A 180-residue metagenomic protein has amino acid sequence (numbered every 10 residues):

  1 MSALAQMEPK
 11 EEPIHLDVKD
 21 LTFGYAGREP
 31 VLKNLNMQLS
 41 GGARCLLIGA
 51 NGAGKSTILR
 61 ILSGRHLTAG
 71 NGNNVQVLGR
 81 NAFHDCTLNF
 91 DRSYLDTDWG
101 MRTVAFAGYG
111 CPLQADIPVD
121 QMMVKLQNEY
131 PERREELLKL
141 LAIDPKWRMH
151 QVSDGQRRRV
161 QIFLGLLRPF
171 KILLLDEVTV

Functional and structural regions predicted by a protein language model:
S2-A43: A short, flexible loop at the N-terminus of ABC-type nucleotide-binding domains that lies
I48-A50: The feature captures the beta-strand-to-loop junction immediately N-terminal to the Walker
A53: ATP-binding Walker
T57-N128: ABC ATPase nucleotide-binding domain signature region
P131-S153, P169: Conserved ABC nucleotide-binding domain
I162: Hydrophobic anchor residue at the start of the ABC signature
L174-T179: Walker B catalytic motif
